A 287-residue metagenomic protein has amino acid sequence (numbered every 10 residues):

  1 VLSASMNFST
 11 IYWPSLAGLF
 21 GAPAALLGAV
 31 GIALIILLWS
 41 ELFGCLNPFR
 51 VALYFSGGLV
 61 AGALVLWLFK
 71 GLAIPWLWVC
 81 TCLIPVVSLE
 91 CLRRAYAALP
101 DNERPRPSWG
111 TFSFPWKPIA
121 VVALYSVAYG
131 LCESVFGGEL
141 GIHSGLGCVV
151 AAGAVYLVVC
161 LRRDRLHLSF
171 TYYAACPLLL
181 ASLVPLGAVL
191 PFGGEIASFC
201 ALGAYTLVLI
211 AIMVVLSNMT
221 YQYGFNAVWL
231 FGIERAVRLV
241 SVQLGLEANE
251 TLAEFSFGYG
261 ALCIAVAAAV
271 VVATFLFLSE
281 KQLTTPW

Functional and structural regions predicted by a protein language model:
A17-L38, G193-I210: Hydrophobic core of transmembrane alpha-helices in multi-pass small-molecule transporters, especially MFS/SLC-type
I32-L46, L207-G224: Intracellular juxtamembrane helix-capping segments at the cytosolic ends of symmetry-related transmembrane helices
F49-R50, A63-E139, A152-L166: Intracellular loop-helix junctions on the cytosolic face of multi-pass helical membrane proteins
G62, S144-R165, L178, L207-I210 (+1 more regions): Transmembrane alpha-helices of Major Facilitator/SLC transporters
W67-P85, E250-A269: A membrane-interface helix-boundary motif in multi-pass transporters
L166-L209: C-terminal transmembrane helical hairpin of 12-TM major facilitator-type secondary transporters
F225, F275-W287: Membrane-proximal linker segments that couple transmembrane helices to downstream signaling/catalytic modules
F225-E254: A late C-terminal transmembrane helix in Major Facilitator Superfamily
